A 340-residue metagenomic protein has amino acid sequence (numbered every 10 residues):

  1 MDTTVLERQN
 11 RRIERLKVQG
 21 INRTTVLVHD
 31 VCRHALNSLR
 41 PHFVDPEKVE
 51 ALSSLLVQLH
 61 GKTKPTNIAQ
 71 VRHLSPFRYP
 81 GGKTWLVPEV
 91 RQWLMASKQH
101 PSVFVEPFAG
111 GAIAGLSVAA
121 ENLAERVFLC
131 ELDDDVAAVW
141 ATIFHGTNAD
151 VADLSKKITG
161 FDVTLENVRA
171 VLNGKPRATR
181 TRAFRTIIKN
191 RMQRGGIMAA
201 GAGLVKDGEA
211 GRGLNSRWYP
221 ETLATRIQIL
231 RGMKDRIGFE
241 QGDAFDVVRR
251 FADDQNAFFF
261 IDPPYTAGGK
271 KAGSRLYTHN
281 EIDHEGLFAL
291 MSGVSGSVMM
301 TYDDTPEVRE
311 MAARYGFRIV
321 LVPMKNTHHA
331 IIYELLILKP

Functional and structural regions predicted by a protein language model:
M1-K48: BZIP DNA-binding basic region
H29, F108, D262: Conserved S-adenosyl-L-methionine
K64-Q92, Q99, A137, I143-F260 (+2 more regions): SAM-dependent nucleic-acid methyltransferase catalytic core
H100-F108: Conserved class I S-adenosyl-L-methionine
A112-L116: Glycine-rich SAM-binding Motif I of class I
E125-F128: Short beta-strand element of Class I
D133: Conserved SAM/SAH-binding beta-strand->alpha-helix loop
T266, H279-P340: Long, positively charged, glycine-interspersed low-complexity recognition regions
